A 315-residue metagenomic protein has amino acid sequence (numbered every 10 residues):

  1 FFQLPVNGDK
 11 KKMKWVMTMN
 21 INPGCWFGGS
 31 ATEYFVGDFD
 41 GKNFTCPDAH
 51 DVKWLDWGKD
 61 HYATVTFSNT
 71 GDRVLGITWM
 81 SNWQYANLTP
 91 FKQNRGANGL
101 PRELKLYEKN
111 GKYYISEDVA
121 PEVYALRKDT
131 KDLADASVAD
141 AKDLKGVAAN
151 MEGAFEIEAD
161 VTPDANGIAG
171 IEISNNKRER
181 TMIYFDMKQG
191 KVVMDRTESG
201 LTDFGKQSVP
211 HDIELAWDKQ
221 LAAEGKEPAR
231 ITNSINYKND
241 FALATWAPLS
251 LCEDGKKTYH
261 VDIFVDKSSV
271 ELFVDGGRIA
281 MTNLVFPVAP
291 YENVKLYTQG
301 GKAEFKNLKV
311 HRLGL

Functional and structural regions predicted by a protein language model:
F2, K11-P23, R73-M80: Hydrophobic core segments of beta-strands in well-ordered, beta-rich domains
F2, V16-T18, Y34, A63 (+1 more regions): Short, well-ordered alpha-helical packing segments
P5-N7: Outer-membrane beta-barrel proteins
K10, D38-D51, L55-K59, A63-L315: Beta-rich accessory regions
G24-F27, Q84-A86: Short catalytic/ligand-binding loop motif for oxyanion handling, primarily in non-cytosolic enzymes, centered on
W26-V36: Structural motif
